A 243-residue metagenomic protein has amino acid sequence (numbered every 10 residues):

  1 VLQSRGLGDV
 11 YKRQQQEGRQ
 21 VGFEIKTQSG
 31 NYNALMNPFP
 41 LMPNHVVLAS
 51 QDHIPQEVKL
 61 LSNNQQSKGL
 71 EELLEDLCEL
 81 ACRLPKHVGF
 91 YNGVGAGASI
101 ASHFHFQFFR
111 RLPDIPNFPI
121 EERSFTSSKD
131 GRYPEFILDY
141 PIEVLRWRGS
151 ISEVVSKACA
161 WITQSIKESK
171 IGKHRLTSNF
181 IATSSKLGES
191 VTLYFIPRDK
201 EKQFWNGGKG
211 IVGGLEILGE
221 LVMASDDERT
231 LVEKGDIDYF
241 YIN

Functional and structural regions predicted by a protein language model:
V1, Y32, N44-V46, I54-E71: Non-catalytic N-terminal regions of enzymes
V1-Y11: Single conserved hydrophobic/aromatic residue that forms the stacking wall/gate of nucleotide- or nucleobase-binding
K12-M42, S50: Hydrophobic, conserved cores of late-appearing folded domains
G22, T27-S29, N33, Q56 (+1 more regions): Short secondary-structure capping/junction motifs at helix and strand boundaries
N37-E57, F136-E143: Residues forming anionic-ligand binding surfaces in small-molecule and nucleic-acid pockets of primarily soluble enzymes
E57-E75, L80-Y91, G95-I100, F109-N243: Conserved His + Asp/Glu catalytic blocks
H105: Conserved, mostly hydrophobic/aromatic
